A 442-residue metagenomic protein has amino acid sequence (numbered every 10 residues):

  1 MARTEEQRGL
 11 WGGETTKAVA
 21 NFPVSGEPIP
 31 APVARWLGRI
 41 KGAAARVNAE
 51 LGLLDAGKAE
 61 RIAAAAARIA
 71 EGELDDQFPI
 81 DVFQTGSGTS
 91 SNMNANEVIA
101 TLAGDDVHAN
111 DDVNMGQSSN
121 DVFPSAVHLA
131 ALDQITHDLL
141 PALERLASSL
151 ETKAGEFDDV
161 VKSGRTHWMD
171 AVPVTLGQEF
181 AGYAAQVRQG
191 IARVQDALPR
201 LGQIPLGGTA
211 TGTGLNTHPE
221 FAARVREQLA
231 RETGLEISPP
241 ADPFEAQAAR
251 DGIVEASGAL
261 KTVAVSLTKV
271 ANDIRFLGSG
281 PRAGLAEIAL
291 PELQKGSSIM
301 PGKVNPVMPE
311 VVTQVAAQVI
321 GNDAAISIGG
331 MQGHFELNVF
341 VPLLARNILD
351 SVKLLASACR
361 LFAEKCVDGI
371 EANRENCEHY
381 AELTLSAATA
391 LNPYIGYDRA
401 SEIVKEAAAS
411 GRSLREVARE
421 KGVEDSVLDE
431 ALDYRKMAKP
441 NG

Functional and structural regions predicted by a protein language model:
M1-G442: Conserved, well-structured ligand/cofactor-binding cores
